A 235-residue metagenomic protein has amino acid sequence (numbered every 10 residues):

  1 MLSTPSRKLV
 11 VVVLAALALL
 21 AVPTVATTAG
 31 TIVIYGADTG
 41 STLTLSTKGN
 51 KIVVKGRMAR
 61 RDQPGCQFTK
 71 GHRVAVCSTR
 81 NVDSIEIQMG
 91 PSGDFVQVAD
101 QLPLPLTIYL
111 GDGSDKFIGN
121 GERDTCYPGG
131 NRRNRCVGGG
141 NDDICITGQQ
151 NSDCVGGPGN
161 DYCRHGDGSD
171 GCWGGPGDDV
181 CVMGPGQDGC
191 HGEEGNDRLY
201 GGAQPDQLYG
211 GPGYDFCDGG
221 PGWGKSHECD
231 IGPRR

Functional and structural regions predicted by a protein language model:
M1-T28: Secretory targeting and sorting signals
L2-P5, K225-R235: Intrinsic low-complexity/IDR segments
V25-T107, D115: Extracellular lectin-like interaction modules
G36, Q88-M89, V98-A99, I108-L110 (+13 more regions): Glycine-centered beta-turn/loop sites at beta-strand termini
T47-G49, K70, G121, Q149 (+2 more regions): Residue-level signal for tight coil/turn positions that link beta-strands
N50-G56, M89, L199-G201, P205-L208 (+1 more regions): Post-signal/leader-peptide non-cytosolic segments of secretory proteins
V82, S114, C229-P233: Short, well-ordered alpha-helix to beta-strand connector turns
G93, S114, R123, R133 (+10 more regions): Consensus positions within tandem repeat domains that build extended binding/scaffold surfaces
